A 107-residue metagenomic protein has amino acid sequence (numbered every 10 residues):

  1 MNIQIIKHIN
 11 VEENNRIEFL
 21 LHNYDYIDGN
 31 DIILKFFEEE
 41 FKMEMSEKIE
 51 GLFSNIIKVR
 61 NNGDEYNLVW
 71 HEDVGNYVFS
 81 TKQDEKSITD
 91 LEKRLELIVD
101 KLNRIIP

Functional and structural regions predicted by a protein language model:
M1, K48, K86-P107: Acidic, proline/glycine-rich low-complexity IDRs
M1-E50: Negatively charged, low-complexity tracts enriched in Asp/Glu with abundant Ser/Thr
N15-Y24, I57-V59, Y77-S80: Generic recognition of long tandem-repeat/solenoid scaffolds
I33-K35, F53, G75, K82-K86 (+1 more regions): Generic preference for flexible, low-structure residues
E40-N67: Amphipathic, interaction-prone secondary-structure segments
N62-I98: Short, compact, well-ordered microdomains
